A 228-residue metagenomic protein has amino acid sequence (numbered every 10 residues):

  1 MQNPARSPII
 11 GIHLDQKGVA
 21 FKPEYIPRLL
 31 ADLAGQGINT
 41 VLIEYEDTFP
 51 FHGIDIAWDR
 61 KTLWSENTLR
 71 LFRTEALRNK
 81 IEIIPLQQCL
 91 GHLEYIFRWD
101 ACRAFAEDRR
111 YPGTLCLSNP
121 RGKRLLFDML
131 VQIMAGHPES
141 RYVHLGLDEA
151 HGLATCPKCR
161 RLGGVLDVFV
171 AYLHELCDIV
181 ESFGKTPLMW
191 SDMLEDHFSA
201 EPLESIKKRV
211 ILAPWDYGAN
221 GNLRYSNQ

Functional and structural regions predicted by a protein language model:
M1-S7: Contiguous, structured surface segment used for ligand recognition
I10-I211: Aromatic-lined carbohydrate-binding surfaces of glycoside hydrolases
W215-Q228: Conserved alpha/beta catalytic core and glycan-binding cleft of carbohydrate-active enzymes
